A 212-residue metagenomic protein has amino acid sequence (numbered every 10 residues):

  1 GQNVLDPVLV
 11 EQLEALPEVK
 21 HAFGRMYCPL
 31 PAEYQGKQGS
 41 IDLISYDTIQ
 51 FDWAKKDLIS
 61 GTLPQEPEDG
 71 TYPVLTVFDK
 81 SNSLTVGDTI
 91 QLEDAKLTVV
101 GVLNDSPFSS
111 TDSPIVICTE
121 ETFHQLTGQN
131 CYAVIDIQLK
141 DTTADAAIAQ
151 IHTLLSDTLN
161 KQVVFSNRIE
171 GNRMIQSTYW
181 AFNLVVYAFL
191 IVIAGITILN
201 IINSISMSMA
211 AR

Functional and structural regions predicted by a protein language model:
Q2-V134: Short beta-strand boundary microenvironments
E14-P17, S156, N160: Short conserved AdoMet
V102-S106, I137-A144, R168-N172: Structural beta->alpha junctions
Q129-L154: A short beta-strand structural signal in non-transmembrane regions
Q150-H152, T158-I198, M207-R212: Peri-transmembrane interface segments
